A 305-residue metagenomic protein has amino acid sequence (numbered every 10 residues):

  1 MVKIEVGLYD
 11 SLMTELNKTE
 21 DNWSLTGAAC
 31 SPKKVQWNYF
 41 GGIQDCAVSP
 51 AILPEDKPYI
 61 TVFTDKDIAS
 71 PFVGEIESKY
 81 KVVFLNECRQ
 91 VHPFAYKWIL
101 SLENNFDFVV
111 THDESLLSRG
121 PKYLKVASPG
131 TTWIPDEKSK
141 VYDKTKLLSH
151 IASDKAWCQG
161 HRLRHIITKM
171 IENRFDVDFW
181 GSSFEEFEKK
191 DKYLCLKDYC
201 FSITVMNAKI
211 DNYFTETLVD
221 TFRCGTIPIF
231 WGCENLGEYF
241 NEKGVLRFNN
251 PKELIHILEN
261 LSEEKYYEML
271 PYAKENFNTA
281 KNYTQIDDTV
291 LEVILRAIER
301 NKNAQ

Functional and structural regions predicted by a protein language model:
V2-L85, R89, F94-Q305: Pol beta-like nucleotidyltransferase catalytic core
